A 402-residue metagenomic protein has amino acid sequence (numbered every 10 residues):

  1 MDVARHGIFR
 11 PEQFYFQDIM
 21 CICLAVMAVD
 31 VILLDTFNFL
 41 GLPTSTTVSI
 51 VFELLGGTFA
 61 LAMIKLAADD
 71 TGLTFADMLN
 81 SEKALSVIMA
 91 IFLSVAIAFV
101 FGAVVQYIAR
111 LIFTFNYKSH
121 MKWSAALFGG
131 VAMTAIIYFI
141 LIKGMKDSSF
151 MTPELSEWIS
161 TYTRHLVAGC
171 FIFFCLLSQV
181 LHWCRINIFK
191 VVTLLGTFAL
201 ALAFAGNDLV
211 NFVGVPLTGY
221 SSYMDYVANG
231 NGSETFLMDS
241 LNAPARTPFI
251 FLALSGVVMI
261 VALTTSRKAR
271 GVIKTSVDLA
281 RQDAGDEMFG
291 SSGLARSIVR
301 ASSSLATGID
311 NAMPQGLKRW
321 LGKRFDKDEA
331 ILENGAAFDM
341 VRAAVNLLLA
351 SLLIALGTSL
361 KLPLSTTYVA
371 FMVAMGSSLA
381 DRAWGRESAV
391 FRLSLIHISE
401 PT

Functional and structural regions predicted by a protein language model:
M1-D2, V26-N38, E53, G57-A62 (+12 more regions): Transmembrane alpha-helical segments of multi-pass membrane transport proteins and ion-pumping complexes
D2-D18, M145-K190, R281, G290-M340: Helix-loop-helix hairpins and the membrane-proximal interhelical loops of multi-pass alpha-helical transport proteins
D2-V3, T58-G72, F139-M151, L209-A228: Membrane-helix interface motif
F14-V26, I91-V100, Y162-G169, T366-F371: Structural signature of hydrophobic alpha-helical transmembrane segments
T36-T46, N116-S119, L181-K190: Membrane-helix interface "capping/anchor" motifs
V87-H182, T193-L194, F251-S266, R281-M288: Core mid-bundle transmembrane helix pairs that form the ion/substrate translocation pathway in diverse multi-pass
N207, S255-G308: Aromatic-rich transmembrane-lumenal/periplasmic boundary elements in polytopic membrane proteins
S394-T402: Residue-level detector of conserved catalytic or cofactor/ligand-binding positions in enzyme active sites
